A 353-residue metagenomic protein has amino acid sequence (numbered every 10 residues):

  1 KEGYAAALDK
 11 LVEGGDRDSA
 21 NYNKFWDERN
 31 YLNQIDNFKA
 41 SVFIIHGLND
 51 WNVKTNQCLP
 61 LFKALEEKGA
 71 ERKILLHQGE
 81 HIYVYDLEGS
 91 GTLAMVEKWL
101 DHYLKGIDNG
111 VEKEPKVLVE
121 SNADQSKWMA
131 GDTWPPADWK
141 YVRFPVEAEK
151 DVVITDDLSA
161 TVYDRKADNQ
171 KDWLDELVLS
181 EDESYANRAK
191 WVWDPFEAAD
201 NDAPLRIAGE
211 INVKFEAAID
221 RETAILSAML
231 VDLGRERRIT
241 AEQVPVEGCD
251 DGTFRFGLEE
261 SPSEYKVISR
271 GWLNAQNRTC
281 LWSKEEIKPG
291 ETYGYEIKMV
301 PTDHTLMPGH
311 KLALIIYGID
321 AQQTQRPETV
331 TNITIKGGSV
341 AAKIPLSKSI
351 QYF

Functional and structural regions predicted by a protein language model:
K1-N37, V111: Accessory cap/linker subdomain of secreted extracellular hydrolases
F38, I44-H46, D50: Short beta-strand/loop motif that positions the catalytic acidic residue of the alpha/beta-hydrolase fold
I44, I74, A228-L230: Structural beta-sheet core signal
H46-L48, H77-E80, Y317: Active-site-proximal beta-strand/loop segments in catalytic clefts of secreted hydrolases
W51-Q57: Conserved alpha/beta-hydrolase "acid-adjacent" motif
L65-I82: Catalytic histidine neighborhood in serine/cysteine hydrolases with alpha/beta-hydrolase-type architecture
D86, S90-F353: C-terminal, loop-rich substrate-recognition/catalytic regions characterized by aromatic stacking residues
